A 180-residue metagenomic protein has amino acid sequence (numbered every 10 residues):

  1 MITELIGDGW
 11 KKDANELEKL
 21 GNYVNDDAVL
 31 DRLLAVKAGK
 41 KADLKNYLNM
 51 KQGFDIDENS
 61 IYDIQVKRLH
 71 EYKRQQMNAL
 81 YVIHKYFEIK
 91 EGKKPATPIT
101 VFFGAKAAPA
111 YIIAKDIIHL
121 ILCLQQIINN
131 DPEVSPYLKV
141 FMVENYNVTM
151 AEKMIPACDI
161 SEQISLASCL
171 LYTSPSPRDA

Functional and structural regions predicted by a protein language model:
I2-D55, N59-Y62: Extended, charge-enriched "interface" segments that sit outside catalytic cores
N46-A151: Long, K/E/R/D-enriched contiguous segments that form extended
P156-L166: Acidic donor-binding loop of glycosyltransferase active sites
A167-L171: Nucleotide-sugar-dependent
Y172-A180: Single conserved hydrophobic/aromatic residue that forms the stacking wall/gate of nucleotide- or nucleobase-binding
